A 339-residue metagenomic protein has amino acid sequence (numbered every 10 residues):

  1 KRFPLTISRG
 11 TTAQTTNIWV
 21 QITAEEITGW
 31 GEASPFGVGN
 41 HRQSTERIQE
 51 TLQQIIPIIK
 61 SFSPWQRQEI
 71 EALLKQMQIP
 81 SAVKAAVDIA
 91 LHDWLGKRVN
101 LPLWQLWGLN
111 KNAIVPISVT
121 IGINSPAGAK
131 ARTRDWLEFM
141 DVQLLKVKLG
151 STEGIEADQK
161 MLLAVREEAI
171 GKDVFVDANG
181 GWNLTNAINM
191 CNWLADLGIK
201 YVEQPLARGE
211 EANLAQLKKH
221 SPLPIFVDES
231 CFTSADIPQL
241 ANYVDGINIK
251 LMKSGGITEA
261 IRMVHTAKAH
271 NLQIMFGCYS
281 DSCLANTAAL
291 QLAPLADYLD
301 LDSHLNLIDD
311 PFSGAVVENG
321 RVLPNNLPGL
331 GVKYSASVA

Functional and structural regions predicted by a protein language model:
K1-W30, S34-G39, I308-D310: Structured beta-strand/loop patches that form or line metal/cofactor-binding pockets in enzymes
I7-T11, G96-K97, L101-I114, G320-N325: N-terminal amphipathic alpha-helix/helix-capping segment at the start of soluble metabolic enzymes
T12, Y279-A339: Flexible C-terminal active-site loop/helix
V20, E26, V87, N100 (+8 more regions): Conserved, mostly hydrophobic/aromatic
T23, T28-R98: Metal- or metallocofactor-binding catalytic centers and their adjacent structured scaffolds across diverse enzyme
Q49-I56, D88, H92-D93, L163-R166 (+3 more regions): Predominant activation on well-ordered alpha-helical scaffold segments within soluble catalytic domains
Q105-S221: Metal-dependent enolase-superfamily TIM-barrel catalytic cores that perform enediolate-based chemistry
G209-D302: Catalytic alpha/beta core domains of metabolic enzymes, predominantly
